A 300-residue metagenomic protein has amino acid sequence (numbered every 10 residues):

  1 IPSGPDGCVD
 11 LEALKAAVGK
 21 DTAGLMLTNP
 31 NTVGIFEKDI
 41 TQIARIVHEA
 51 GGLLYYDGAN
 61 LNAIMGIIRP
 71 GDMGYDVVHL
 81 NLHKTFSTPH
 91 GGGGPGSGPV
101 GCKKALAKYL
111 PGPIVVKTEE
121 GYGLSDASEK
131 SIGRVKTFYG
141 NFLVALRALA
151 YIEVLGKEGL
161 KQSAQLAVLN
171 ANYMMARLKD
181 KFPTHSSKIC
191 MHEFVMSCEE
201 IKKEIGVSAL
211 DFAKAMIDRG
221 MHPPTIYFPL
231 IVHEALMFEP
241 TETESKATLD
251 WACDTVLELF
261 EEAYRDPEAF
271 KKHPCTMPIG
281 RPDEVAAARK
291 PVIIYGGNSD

Functional and structural regions predicted by a protein language model:
I1-E119, K130, G206-V207, E234: Conserved PLP-enzyme active-site core in the AAT-like
I68, T118-Y139, A145, I152-D300: Non-catalytic terminal extensions of PLP-dependent enzymes
